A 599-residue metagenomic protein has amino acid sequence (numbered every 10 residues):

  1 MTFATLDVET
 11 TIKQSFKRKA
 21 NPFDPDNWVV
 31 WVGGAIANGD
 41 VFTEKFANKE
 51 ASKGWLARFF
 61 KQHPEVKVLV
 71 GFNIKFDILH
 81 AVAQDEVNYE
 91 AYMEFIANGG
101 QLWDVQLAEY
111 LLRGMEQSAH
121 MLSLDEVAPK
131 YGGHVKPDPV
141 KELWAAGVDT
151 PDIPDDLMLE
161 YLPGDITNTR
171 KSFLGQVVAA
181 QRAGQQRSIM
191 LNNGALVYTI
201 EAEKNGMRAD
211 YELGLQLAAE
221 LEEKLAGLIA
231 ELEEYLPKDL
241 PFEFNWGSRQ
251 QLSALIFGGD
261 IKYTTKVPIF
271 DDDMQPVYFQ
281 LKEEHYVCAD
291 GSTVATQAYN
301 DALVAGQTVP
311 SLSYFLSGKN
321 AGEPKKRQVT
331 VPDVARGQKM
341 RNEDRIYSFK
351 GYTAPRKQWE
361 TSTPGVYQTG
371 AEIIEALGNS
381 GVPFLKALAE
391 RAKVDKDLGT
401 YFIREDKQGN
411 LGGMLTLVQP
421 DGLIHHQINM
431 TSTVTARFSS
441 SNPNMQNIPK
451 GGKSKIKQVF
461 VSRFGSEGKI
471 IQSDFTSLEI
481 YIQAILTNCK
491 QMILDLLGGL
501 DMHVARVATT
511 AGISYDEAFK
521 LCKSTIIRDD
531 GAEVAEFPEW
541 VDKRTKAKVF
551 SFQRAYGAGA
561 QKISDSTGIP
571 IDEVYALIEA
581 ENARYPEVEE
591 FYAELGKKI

Functional and structural regions predicted by a protein language model:
M1-G33, N38, A119, K130 (+7 more regions): Conserved "right-hand" nucleotidyltransferase catalytic core of DNA-directed polymerases
P25-N27, G34, N38-Q181, V504-D530: Active-site-proximal helix-loop-helix substrate-binding element of RNase H-like nuclease domains
P64-L69, F242, E467-I470: Short active-site oxyanion
K75-E90, Y110-R113, L252-I261, T476-Q491 (+1 more regions): Short active-site loop/helix that positions an aromatic residue
V87-E94, I261-D273, L281, V309-L316 (+2 more regions): Cytochrome P450 catalytic domain signature, combining two hallmark sequence patches
D421, H425-E533: Function-dense linear segments that define catalytic or interfacial modules in macromolecule-processing proteins
G531-K543: Short, Lys/Arg-enriched anionic-surface-contact patches
R544-Y556: Short, amphipathic alpha-helical "recognition" segments used to contact nucleic acids or chromatin
